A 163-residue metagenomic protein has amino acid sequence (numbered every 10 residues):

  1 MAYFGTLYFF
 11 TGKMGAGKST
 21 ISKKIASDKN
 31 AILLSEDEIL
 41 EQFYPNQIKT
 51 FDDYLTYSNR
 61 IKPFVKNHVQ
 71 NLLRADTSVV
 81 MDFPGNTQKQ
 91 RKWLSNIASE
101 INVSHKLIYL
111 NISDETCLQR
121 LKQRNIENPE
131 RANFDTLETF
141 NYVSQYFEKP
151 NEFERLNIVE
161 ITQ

Functional and structural regions predicted by a protein language model:
M1-G5, L72: Phosphate-binding P-loop
F10: Hydrophobic anchor at the beta1->P-loop junction of P-loop NTPases
K13-M14: The conserved Walker
G17: Conserved glycine(s) of the Walker
T20-T77: Conserved substrate/cofactor phosphate-moiety recognition/catalytic segment in nucleotide-dependent phosphotransferases
T56-I101, H105: Glycine-rich phosphate-binding loop used to anchor ATP phosphates in small-molecule kinases, encompassing both
I101-L121: Conserved phosphate-donor/acceptor-positioning beta-strand/loop module used by diverse small-molecule
E127-Q163: Small-molecule kinase domains that catalyze NTP-dependent phosphoryl transfer to phosphate-bearing small molecules
